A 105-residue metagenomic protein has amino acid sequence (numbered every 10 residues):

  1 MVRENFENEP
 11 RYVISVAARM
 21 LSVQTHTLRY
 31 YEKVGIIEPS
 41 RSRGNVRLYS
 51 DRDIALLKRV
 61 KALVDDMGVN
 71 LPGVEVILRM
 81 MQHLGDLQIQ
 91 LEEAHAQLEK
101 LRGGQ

Functional and structural regions predicted by a protein language model:
M1-D66: Basic helix-turn-helix/winged-helix DNA-binding cores and closely related short helical interaction motifs
M1-E4, Q82-Q105: C-terminal regulatory/oligomerization modules of transcriptional regulators
E9, R19, R79-M80, R102: Compositionally biased, intrinsically disordered low-complexity segments
S15-V16, P72, E92: A broad detector of short, well-ordered amphipathic alpha-helices that serve as recognition/interaction surfaces
R19-M20, E75, A96: Charged/polar positions on well-ordered alpha helices
T27, I36-E38, V76, M80-M81 (+1 more regions): A generic structured-segment signal
L28, V46, R79, H83-L84 (+1 more regions): Amphipathic, positively biased hydrophobic alpha-helical segments used for protein targeting and membrane insertion
A55-G85: A short, Lys/Arg-enriched interface patch at domain edges and termini
